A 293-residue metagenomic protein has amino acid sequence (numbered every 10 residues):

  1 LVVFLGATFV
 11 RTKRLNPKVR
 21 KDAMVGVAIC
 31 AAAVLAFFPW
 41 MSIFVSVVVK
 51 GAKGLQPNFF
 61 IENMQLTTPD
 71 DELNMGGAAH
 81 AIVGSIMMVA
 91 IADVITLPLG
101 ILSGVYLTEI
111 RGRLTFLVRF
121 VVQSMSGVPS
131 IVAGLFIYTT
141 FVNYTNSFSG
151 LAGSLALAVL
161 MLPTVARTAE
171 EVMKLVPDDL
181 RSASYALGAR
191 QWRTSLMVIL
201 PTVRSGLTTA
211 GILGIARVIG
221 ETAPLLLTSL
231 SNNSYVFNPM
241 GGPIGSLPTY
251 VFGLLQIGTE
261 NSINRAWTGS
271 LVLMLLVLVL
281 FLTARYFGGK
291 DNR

Functional and structural regions predicted by a protein language model:
L1, M75-Y106: Transmembrane alpha-helix signature in integral membrane proteins
T8, M173-K174, Y185, T209-I212 (+1 more regions): C-terminal transmembrane helix and the adjacent membrane-cytosol boundary/short C-terminal tail of inner/organellar
V10-K18, A92-V122, L135, R285-G289: Transmembrane-helix boundary motif in ABC transporter permease subunits
M41-N74, S234-M240: Short membrane-interfacial helix/loop motifs at transmembrane-helix boundaries
Q123-A158: Generic hydrophobic transmembrane alpha-helix motif, especially the helices
Q191-S229: Transmembrane alpha-helices
L225-M274: Interhelical loop and adjacent transmembrane-helix boundary motif in polytopic membrane transport permeases
